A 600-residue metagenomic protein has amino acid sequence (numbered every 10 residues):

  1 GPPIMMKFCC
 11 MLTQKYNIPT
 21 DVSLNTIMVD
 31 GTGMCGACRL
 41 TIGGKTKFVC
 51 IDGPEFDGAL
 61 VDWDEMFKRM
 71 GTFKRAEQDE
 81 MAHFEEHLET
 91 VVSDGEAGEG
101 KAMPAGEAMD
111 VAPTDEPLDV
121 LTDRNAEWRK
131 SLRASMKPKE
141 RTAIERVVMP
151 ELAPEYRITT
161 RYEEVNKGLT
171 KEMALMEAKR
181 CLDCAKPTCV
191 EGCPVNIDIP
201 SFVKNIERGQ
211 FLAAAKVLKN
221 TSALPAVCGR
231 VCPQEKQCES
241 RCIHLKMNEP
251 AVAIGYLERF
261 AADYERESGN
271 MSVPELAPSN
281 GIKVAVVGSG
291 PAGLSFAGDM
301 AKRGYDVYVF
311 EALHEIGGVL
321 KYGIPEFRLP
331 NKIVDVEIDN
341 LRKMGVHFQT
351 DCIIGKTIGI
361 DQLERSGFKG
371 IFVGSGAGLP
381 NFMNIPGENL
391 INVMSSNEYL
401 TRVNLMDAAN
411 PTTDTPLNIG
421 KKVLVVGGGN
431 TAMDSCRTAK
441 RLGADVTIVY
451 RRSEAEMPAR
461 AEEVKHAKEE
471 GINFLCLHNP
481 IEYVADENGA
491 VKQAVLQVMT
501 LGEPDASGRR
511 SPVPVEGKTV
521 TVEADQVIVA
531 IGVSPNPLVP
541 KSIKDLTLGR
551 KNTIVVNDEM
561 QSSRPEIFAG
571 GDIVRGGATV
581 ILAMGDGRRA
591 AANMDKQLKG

Functional and structural regions predicted by a protein language model:
G1-G106, D110: Reductase modules of NAD(P)H-dependent flavoproteins
P3-I4, N25-E55, K179-S201, A223-K246: Local cysteine-cluster metal-coordination motifs and their immediate loop/turn environment, predominantly Fe-S cluster
Q14-Y16, I158-E177, I197-R230, N248-L276 (+1 more regions): Ferredoxin-type iron-sulfur electron-transfer modules in oxidoreductases and energy-metabolism complexes
P138, N389-G420, P504-G577: FAD-site-proximal beta/loop scaffold in flavoenzymes
A213, P278, K283-V287, D335-I385 (+4 more regions): Feature captures the FAD/FMN-dependent oxidoreductase FAD-binding
A261-P278, V336-K356, P380-L442, L548-S563: Glycine-rich dinucleotide-binding loop and its adjacent helix/turn
D306-V309, L313-M344, F348, C436-E482: Rossmann-like dinucleotide-binding cores of NAD(P)H-dependent redox enzymes
S435, I573-K599: A conserved FAD-binding loop/helix module that cradles the flavin
